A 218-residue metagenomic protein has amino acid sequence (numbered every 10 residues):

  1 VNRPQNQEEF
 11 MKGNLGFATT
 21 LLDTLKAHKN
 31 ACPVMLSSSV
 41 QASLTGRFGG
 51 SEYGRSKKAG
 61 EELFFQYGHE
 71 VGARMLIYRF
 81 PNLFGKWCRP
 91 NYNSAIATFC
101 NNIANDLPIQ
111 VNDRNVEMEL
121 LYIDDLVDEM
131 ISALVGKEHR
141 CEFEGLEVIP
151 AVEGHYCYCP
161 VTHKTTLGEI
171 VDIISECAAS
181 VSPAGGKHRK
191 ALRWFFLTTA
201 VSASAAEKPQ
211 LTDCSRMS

Functional and structural regions predicted by a protein language model:
V1, V34-V40, Y78-F80: SDR active-site strand-loop-helix element
V1-L15, K26, Q41-F48: NAD(P)H-binding glycine-rich loop region in Rossmannoid oxidoreductase-like domains and their noncatalytic homologs
M11-L15, G50-K58, R89-N93, L120: Short-chain dehydrogenase/reductase
S37-G46, E52, L83-W87: Conserved catalytic-site region of short-chain dehydrogenase/reductase
G50-P81, S94-N105: Active-site Tyr-X1-5-Lys
P81-N82, N101-L121, C141, I149-C159: A conserved pocket-lining segment of Rossmann-fold NAD(P)-dependent short-chain dehydrogenase/reductase
P90-T98, N115-G136, E169: Substrate-positioning beta->alpha
S132-S218: Mid/C-terminal beta-alpha module of Rossmann-like enzyme folds, strongest in SDR-family dehydrogenases/epimerases
